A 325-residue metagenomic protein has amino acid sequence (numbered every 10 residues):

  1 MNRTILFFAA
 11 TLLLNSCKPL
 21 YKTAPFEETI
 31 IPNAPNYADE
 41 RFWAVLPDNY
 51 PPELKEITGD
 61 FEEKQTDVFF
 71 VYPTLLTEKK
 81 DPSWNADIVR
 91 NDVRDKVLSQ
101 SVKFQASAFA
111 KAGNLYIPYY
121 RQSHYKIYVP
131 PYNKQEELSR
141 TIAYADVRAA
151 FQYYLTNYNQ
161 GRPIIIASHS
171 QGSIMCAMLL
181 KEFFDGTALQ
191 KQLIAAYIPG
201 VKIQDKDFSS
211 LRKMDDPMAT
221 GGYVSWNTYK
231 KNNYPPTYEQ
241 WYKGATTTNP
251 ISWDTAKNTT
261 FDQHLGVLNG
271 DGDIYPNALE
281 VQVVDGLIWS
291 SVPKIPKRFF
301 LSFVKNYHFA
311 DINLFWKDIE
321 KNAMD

Functional and structural regions predicted by a protein language model:
N2-F7: Sec-dependent signal peptide recognition, specifically the positively charged N-region followed immediately by
N15-S16: C-terminal motif of bacterial Sec signal peptides marking the signal peptidase cleavage site
P19, A143-Q160, E182-D325: Surface cap/lid and interfacial helix-loop subdomains adjacent to catalytic sites that gate substrate access
L20-V97: N-terminal extension/subdomain marker
K22, E27-E28, P73-R162, P296-N313 (+2 more regions): Active-site catalytic motif of lipid deacylating hydrolases and related acyltransferases
D67-V71, Y116-Y119, I165, A195-I198 (+1 more regions): Structural recognition of the beta-strand scaffold that forms the well-ordered cores of secreted hydrolase catalytic
S168, G172: Gly/Ala-rich beta-loop-alpha elbow adjacent to hydrolase catalytic centers
M175-L179: Hydrolases whose catalytic domains are alpha/beta-hydrolase-1, hotdog thioesterase, or metallo-beta-lactamase-like
